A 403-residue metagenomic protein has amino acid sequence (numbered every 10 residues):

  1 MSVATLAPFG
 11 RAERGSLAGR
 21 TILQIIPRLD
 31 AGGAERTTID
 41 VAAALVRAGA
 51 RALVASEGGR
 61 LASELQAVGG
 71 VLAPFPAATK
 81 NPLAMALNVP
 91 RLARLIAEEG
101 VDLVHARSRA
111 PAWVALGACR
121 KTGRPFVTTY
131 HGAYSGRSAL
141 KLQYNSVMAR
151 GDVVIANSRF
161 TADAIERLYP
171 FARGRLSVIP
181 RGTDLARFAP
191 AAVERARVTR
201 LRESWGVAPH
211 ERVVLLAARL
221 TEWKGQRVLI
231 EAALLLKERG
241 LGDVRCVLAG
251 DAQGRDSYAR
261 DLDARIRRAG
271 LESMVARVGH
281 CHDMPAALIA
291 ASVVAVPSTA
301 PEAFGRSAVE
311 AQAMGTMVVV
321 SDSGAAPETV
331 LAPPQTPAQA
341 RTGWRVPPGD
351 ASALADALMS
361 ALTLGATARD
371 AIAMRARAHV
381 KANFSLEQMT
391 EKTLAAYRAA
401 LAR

Functional and structural regions predicted by a protein language model:
E35-D40, R212-L235, C246, R260 (+1 more regions): A conserved mid-protein helix/loop that constitutes part of the nucleotide-sugar donor-binding site
V54, M317-V320, P327-V330: Short hydrophobic beta-strand element within catalytic cores of glycosyltransferases and related nucleotide-activated
A106-A112, Y130: Short His-centered aromatic/hydrophobic patch
R120, F126-A156, D163, P170: A conserved, positively charged/aromatic
A259-G279: Nucleotide-activated donor-binding/catalytic signature segment of Leloir-type glycosyltransferases, i.e., the conserved
I289-A303, T316-M317: Acidic donor-binding loop of glycosyltransferase active sites
D322, L331-S352, S360-A366: Conserved acidic donor-binding segment of nucleotide-sugar-dependent glycosyltransferases
A368-N383, K392-A395: A short, well-ordered alpha-helix in the C-terminal region of glycosyltransferases
